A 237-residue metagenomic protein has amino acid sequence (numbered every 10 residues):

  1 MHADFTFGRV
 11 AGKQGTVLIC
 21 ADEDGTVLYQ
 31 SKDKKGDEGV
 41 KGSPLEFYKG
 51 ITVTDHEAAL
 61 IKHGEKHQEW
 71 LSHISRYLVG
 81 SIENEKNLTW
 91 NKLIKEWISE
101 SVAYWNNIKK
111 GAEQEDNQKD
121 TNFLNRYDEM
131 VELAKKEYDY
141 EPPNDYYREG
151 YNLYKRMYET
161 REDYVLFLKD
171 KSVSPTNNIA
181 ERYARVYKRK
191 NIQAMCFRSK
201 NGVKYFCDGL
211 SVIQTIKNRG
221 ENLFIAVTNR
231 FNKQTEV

Functional and structural regions predicted by a protein language model:
M1-V237: Catalytic center-proximal scaffold of phosphoryl-transfer enzymes
